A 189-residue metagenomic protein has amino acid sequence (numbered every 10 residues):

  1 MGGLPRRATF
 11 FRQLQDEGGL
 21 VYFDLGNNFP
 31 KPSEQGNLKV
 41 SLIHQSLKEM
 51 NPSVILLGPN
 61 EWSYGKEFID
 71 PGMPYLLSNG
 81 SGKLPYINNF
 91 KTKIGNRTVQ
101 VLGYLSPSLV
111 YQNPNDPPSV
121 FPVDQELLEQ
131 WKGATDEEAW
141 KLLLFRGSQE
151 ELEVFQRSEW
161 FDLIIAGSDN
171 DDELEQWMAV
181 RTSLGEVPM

Functional and structural regions predicted by a protein language model:
M1-M189: Acidic, metal/ion-coordinating pockets
